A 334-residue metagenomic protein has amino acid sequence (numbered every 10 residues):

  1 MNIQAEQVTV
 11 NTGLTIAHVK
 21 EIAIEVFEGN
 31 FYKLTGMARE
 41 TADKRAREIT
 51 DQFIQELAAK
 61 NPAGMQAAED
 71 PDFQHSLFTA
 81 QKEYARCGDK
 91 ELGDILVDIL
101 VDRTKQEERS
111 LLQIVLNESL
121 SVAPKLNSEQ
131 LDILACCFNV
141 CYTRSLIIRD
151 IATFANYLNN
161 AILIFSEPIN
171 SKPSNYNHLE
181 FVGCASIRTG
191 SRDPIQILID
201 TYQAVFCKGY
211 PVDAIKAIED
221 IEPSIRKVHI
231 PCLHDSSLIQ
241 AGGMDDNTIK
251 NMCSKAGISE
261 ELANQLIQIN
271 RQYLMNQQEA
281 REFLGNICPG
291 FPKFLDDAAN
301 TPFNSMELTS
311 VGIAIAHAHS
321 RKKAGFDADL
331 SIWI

Functional and structural regions predicted by a protein language model:
M1-E40: Long, low-complexity intrinsically disordered regions enriched in small/polar and proline/glycine residues
A46: Extended, charge-enriched "interface" segments that sit outside catalytic cores
I54-F73: N-terminal leader regions that mediate targeting or early regulatory function
A68-P124: Long, low-complexity, charged/polar intrinsically disordered regions in eukaryotic proteins
K90-V101, E167, K172, Y176-N177 (+5 more regions): Accessory beta->alpha helical hairpin/"wing" motif in late/C-terminal subdomains of nucleic-acid enzymes
R103, E107, C141-I148, S186: Amphipathic alpha-helical interaction segments
E118-E167: Short amphipathic alpha-helical interface segments
I332-I334: Short acidic DE-rich linear segments
